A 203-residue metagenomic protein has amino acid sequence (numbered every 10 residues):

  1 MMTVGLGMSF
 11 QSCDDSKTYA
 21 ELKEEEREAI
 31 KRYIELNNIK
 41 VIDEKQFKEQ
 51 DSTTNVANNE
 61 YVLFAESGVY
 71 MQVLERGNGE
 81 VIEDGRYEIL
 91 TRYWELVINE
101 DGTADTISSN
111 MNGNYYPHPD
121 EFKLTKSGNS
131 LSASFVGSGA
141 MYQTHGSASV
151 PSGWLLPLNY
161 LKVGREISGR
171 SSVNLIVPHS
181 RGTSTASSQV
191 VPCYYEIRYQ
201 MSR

Functional and structural regions predicted by a protein language model:
M1-C13: Sec-dependent bacterial lipoprotein signal peptides
C13-R203: Cross-family detector of peptidyl-prolyl cis-trans isomerase
